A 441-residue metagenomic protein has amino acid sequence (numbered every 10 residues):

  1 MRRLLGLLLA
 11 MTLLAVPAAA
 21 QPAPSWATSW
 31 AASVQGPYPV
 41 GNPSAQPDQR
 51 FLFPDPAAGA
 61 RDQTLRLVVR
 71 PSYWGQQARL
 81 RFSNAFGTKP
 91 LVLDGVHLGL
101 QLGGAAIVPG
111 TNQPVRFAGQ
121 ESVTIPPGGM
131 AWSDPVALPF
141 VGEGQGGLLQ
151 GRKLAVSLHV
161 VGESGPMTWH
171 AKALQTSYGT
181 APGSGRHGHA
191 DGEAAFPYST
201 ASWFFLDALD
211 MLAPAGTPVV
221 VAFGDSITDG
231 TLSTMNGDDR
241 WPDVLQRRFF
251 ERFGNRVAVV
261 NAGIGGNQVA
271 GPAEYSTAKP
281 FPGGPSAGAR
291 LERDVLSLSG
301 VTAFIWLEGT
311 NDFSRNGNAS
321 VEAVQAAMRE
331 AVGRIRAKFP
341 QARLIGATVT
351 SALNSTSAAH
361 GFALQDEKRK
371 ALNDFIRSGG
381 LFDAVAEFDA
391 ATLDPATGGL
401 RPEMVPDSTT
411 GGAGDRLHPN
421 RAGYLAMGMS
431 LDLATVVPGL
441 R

Functional and structural regions predicted by a protein language model:
M1-L4: Positively charged n-region of N-terminal signal peptides that target proteins for export
G6-A15: Bacterial N-terminal signal peptides
A10, A20-F223, T228-G237, F253-G254 (+1 more regions): N-terminal secretory targeting modules
R79, V219-G224, T228, V257-G263 (+5 more regions): Structural recognition of the beta-strand scaffold that forms the well-ordered cores of secreted hydrolase catalytic
A222, D229, G237-G266, A270-P272 (+1 more regions): Phosphate-binding active sites in nucleotide-utilizing proteins
S233, G271-A323: Oxyanion-hole/transition-state-stabilizing segment in secreted/luminal serine hydrolases and related acyltransferases
Q268, Y275-P280, G288, D312-F313 (+1 more regions): Catalytic His-Asp segment of secreted/periplasmic serine-dependent ester chemistry enzymes
M328-F339: Surface-exposed amphipathic alpha-helices with a cationic face
